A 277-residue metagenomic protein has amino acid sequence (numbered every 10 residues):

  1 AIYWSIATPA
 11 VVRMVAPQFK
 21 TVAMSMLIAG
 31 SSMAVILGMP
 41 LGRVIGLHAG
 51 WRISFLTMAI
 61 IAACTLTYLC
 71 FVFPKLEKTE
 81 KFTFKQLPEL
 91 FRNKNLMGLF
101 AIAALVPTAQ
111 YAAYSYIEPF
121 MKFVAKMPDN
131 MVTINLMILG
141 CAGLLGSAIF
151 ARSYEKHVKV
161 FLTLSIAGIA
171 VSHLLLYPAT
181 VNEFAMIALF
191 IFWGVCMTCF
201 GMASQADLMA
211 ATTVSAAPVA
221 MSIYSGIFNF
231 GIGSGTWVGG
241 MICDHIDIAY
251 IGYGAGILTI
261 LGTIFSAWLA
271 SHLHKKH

Functional and structural regions predicted by a protein language model:
A1-G30: Cytoplasmic helix-loop-helix junction between adjacent transmembrane helices in 12-TM secondary transporters
Q18-L27, D129, T212-Y224: Loop-to-transmembrane helix entry/capping segments in MFS-fold secondary transporters and related SLC/MFSD carriers
L47-A59, M241-T259: A membrane-interface helix-boundary motif in multi-pass transporters
A59-K78, F265-A267: C-terminal membrane-cytosol helix-exit motif in multi-pass small-molecule transporters
M97-L136: Extracytoplasmic gate region of multi-pass secondary transporters
G146-V158, C243: Helix-to-loop junctions at the C-terminal end of transmembrane segments in multipass secondary transporters
K159-S204: C-terminal transmembrane helical hairpin of 12-TM major facilitator-type secondary transporters
A211-I248, A255: A late C-terminal transmembrane helix in Major Facilitator Superfamily
